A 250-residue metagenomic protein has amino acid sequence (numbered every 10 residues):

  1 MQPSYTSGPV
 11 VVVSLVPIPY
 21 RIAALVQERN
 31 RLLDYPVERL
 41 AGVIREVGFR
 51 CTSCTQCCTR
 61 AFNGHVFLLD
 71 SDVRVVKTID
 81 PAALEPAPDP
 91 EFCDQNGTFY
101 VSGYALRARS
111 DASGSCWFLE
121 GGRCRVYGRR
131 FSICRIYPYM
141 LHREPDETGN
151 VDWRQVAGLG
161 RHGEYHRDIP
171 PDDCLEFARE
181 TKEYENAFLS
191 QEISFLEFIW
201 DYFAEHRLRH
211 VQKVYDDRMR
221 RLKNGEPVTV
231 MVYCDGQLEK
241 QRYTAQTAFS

Functional and structural regions predicted by a protein language model:
M1-S250: Short loop/turn segments that flank or connect secondary-structure elements
